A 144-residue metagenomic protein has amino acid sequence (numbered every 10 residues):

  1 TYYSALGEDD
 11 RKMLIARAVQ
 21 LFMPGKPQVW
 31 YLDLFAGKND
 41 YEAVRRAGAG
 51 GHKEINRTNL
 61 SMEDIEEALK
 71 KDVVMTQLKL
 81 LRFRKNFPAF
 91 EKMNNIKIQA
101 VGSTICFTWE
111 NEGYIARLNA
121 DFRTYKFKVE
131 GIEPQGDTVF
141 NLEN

Functional and structural regions predicted by a protein language model:
T1-K126: Loop/helix patches that line or flank the sugar-binding groove of alpha-linked glycan CAZymes
F122-N144: C-terminal beta-sandwich/jelly-roll accessory domains of carbohydrate-active enzymes
